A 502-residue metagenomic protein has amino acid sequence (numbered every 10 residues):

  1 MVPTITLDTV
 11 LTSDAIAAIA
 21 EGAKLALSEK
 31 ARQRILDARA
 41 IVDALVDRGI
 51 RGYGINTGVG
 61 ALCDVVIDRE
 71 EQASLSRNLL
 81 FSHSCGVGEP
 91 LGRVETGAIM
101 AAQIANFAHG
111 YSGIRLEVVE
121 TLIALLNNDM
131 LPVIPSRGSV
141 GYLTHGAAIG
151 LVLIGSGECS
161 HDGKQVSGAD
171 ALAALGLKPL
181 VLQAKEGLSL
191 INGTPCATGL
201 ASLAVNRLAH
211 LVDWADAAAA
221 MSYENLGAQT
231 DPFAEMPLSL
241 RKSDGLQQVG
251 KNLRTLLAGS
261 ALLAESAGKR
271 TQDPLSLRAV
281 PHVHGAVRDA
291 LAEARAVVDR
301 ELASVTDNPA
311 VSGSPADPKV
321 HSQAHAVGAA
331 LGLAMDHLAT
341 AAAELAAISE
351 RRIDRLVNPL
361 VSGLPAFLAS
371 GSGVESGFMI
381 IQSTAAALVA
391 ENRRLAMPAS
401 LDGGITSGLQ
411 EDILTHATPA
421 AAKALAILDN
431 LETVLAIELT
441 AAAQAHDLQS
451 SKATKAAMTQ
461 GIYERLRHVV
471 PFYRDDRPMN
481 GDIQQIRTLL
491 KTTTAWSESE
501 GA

Functional and structural regions predicted by a protein language model:
M1-G49, S76-I134, M236: Glycine-rich, flexible loop motifs
V2-R34, A38-V46, Q72, A147 (+1 more regions): C-terminal auxiliary extensions adjacent to catalytic cores
I50, V65, V249-G250: Polyanion/phosphate-binding surface patch
Y53-L75, S82-A105, V133-G155, K164 (+3 more regions): FAD-binding core of FAD-dependent oxidoreductases, characterized by glycine-rich FAD pyrophosphate-binding loops
V59, C85-G86, A105-N106, L126 (+4 more regions): Acidic, glycine-rich active-site loops and adjacent beta-strand->loop/helix elements that engage anionic groups
Y111, V140-Y142, G373: Conserved, non-catalytic sequence blocks in retroelement Pol enzymes and Pol-derived host proteins
